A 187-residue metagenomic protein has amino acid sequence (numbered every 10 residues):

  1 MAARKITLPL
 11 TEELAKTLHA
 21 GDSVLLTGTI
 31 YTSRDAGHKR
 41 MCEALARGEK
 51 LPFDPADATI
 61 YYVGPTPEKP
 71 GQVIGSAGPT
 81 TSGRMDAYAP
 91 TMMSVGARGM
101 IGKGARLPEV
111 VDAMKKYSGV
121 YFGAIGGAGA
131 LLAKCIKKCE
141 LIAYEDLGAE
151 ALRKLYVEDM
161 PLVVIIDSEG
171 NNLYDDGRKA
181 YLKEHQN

Functional and structural regions predicted by a protein language model:
M1-L10: Short, structured beta-strand/loop micro-motifs enriched in basic residues and often containing a Trp
L10, I30, P65-P67, I166-G170: A broadly conserved detector of short glycine/acidic/proline-rich loop/turn motifs that flank catalytic sites and bind
L26, K134-N187: C-terminal binding/interaction regions
T32-S33, G37-M160: Feature captures the catalytic cores and cofactor-binding loops of soluble hydro-lyases/lyases that act on carboxylate
